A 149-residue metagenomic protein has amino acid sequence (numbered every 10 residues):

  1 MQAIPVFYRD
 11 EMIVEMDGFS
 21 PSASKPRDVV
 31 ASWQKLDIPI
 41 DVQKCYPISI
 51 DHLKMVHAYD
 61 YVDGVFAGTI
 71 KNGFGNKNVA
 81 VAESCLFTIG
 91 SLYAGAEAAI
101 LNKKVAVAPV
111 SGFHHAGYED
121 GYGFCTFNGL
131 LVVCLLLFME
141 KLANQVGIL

Functional and structural regions predicted by a protein language model:
M1-L149: HDAC/HDAC-like amidohydrolase catalytic core signature
